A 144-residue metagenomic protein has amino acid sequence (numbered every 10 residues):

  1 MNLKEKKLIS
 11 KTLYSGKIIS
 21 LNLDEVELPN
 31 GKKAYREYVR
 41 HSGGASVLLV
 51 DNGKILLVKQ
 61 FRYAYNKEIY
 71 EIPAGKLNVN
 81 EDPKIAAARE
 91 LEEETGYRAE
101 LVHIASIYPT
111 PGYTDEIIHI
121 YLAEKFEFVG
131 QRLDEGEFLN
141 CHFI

Functional and structural regions predicted by a protein language model:
M1-E5, I9-S10, K17, K32 (+6 more regions): Nudix hydrolase/Nudix homology domain
N2, H41, A45-R89, D134-L139: Conserved Nudix-box catalytic region and its N-terminal flanking loop in Nudix hydrolases and closely related
E5, I9-S46, D51: Acidic, metal-coordinating catalytic segment for phosphate/diphosphate chemistry, firing primarily on the Nudix
K6, R98-I104: A short coil-to-beta-strand element that immediately follows conserved catalytic motifs
S10-T12, A105-T110: Short, solvent-exposed loop/turn elements at beta->coil junctions and helix N-caps that rim active or binding pockets
L23-P29, A99, P111-G130, H142: Active-site-adjacent beta-strand/loop module that shapes the phosphate/pyrophosphate-binding cleft
E81-A86, E94-E100: Beta-rich strand-turn-strand
